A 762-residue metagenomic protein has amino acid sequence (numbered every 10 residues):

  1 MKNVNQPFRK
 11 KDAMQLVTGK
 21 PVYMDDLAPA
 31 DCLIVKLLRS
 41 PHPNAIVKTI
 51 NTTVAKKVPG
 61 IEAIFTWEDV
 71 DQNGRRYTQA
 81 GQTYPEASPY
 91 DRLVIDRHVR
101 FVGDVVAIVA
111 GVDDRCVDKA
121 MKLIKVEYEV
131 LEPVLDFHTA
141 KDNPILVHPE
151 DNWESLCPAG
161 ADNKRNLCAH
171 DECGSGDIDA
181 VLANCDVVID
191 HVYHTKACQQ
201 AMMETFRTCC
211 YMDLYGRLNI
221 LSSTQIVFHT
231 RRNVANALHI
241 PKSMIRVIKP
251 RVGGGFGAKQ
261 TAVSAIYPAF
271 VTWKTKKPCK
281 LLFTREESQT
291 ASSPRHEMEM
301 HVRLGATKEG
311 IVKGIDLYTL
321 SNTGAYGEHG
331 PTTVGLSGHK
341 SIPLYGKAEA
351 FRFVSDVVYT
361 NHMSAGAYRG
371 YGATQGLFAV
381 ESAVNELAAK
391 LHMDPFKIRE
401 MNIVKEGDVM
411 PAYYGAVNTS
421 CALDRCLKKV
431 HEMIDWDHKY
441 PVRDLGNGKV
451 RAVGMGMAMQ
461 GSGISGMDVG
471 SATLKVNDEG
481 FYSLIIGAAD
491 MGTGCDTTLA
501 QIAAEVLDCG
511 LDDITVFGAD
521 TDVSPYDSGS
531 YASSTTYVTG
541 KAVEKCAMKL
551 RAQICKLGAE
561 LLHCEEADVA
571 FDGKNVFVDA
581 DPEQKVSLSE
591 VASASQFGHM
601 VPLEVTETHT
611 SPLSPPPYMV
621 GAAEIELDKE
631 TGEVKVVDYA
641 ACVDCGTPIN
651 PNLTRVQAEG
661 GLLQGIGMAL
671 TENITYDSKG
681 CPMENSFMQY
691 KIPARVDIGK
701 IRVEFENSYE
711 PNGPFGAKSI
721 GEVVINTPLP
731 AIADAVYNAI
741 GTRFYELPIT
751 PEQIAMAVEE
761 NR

Functional and structural regions predicted by a protein language model:
M1-G160, K274: Flexible, low-hydrophobicity surface segments
Q6, D12-Q15, Q82-P85, A161-T208 (+5 more regions): Glycine-rich loop/linker segments at domain edges
W67-E68, H239-M244, K274-C279, K308 (+2 more regions): C-terminal catalytic domains of large/alpha subunits in multi-subunit enzymes
G74-Q79, A120-L123, S222, R231-N233 (+11 more regions): Short acidic, glycine/serine/threonine-rich loops at helix termini
R97-H98, P241-K249, W273-T284, S288-A291: Conserved catalytic cysteine-centered active-site region of acyl-thioester-dependent Claisen-condensing enzymes
V147-L238, I403-F481, P612, M683-E704: Helix-loop-helix junctions that connect adjacent transmembrane helices in secondary transporters/permeases, recognized
R232, G253-K276, K280-L281, C495-A503: Thiamine diphosphate
S462-S524, T539: Catalytic phosphate/nucleotide-handling subdomain of diverse soluble enzymes
